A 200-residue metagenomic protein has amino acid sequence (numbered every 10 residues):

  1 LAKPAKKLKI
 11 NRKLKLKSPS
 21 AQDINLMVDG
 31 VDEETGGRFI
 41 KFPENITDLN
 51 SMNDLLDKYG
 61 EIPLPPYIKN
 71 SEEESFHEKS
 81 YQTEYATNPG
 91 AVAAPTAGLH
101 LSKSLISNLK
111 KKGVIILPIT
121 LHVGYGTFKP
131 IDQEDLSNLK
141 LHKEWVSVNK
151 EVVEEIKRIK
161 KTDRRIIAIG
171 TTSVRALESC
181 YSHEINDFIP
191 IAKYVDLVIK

Functional and structural regions predicted by a protein language model:
L1-K200: Surface-exposed, charge/polar-rich loops and edge strands
